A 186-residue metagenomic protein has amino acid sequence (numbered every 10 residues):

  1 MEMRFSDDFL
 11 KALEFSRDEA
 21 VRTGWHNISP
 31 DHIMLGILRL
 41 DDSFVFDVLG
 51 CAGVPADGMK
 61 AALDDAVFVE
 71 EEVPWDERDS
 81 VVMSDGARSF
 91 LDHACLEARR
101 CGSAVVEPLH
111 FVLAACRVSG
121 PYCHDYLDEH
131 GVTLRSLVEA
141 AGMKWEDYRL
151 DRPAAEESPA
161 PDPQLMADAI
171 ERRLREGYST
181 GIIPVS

Functional and structural regions predicted by a protein language model:
M1-S186: Histone-fold recognition with a strong bias for associated Lys/Arg-rich disordered tails
